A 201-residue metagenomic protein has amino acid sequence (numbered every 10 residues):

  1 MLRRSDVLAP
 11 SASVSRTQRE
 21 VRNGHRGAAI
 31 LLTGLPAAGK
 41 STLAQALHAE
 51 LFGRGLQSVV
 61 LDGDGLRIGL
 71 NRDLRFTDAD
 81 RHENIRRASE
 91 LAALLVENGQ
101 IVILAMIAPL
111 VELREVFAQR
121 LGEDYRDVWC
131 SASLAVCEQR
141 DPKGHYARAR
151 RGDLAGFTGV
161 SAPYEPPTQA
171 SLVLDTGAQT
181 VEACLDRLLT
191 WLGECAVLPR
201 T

Functional and structural regions predicted by a protein language model:
M1-A29: Extreme N-terminal, non-catalytic leader segments that precede Walker-type/kinase nucleotide-binding cores
G27-A29, Q57, I101-I103: Residue-level preference for the first positions of well-ordered beta-strands
L32: Hydrophobic anchor at the beta1->P-loop junction of P-loop NTPases
P36: The conserved Walker
K40: Conserved lysine of the Walker
Q45-A93, E97: Conserved substrate/cofactor phosphate-moiety recognition/catalytic segment in nucleotide-dependent phosphotransferases
G69-F76, D80, E90-R150, G156: ATP-dependent NMP and nucleoside kinases share a basic, alpha-helical "lid"
S131-L134, Q139-R187, E194-T201: Small-molecule kinase domains that catalyze NTP-dependent phosphoryl transfer to phosphate-bearing small molecules
